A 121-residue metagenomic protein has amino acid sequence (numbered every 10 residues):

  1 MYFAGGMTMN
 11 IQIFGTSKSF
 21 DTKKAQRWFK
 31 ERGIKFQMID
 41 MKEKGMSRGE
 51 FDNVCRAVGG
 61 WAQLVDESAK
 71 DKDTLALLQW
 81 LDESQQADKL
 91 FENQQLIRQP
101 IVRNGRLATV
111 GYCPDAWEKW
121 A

Functional and structural regions predicted by a protein language model:
M1-T8: Short, Lys/Arg-enriched N-terminal segments with co-localized hydrophobic residues within the first ~10-30 amino acids
T8-R32, F36-M41: Local sequence-structure signature of Cys/Sec-based thiol-disulfide redox active-site neighborhoods
M41-A121: Thiol/selenol-based redox catalytic cores and closely related redox-interacting motifs
